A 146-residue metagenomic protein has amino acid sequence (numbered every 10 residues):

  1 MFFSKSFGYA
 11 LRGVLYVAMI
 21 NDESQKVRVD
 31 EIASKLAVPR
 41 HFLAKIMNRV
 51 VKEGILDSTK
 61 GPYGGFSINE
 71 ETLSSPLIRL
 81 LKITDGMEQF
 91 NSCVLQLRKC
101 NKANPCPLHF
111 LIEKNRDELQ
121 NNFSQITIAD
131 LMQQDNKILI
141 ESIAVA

Functional and structural regions predicted by a protein language model:
M1-V14: Short alpha-helical segments that sit at the start of domains
D30-A37: A short alpha-helical element within helix-turn-helix/winged-helix DNA-binding domains across DNA-binding proteins
S34, V51-K52: Alpha-helical residues within the helix-turn-helix
H41: Key DNA-contact positions within bacterial/archaeal DNA-binding proteins
I46-V50: Basic amphipathic alpha-helical segments that dock to polyanions
E53-Y63, S67-I68: Beta-hairpin "wing" of winged helix-turn-helix
N91-A146: C-terminal regulatory/oligomerization modules of transcriptional regulators
